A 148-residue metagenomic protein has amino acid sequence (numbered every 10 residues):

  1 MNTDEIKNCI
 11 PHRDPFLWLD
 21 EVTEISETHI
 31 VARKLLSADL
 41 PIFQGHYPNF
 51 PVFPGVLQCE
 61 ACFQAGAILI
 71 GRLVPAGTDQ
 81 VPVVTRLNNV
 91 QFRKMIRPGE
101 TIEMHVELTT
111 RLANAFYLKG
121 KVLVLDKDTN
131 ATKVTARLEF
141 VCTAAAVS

Functional and structural regions predicted by a protein language model:
M1-I6, I102-M104: Short Pro/Gly-enriched beta-strand edge/turn motifs at strand-loop
K7, N49, F92-K94: Beta-strand-rich interaction surfaces with strong enrichment in secreted/lumenal proteins
D14-F53: Catalytic strand-loop segment that frames the active site of acyl-thioester-processing enzymes
F16-W18, I102, F116: Hydrophobic core residues within well-ordered beta-strands of beta-rich domains
D20-T23, N88, R93, E107-T109 (+1 more regions): Conserved positions in beta-strands of structured domains
H46-P54, Q58-I68, V84: Compact, glycine-rich, soluble single-domain proteins
G66-H105, R137-C142: Hydrophobic beta-strand-centered segment that forms part of the acyl-chain substrate-binding groove
I96-E100, E107-S148: HotDog/MaoC-like acyl-thioester-processing domains
